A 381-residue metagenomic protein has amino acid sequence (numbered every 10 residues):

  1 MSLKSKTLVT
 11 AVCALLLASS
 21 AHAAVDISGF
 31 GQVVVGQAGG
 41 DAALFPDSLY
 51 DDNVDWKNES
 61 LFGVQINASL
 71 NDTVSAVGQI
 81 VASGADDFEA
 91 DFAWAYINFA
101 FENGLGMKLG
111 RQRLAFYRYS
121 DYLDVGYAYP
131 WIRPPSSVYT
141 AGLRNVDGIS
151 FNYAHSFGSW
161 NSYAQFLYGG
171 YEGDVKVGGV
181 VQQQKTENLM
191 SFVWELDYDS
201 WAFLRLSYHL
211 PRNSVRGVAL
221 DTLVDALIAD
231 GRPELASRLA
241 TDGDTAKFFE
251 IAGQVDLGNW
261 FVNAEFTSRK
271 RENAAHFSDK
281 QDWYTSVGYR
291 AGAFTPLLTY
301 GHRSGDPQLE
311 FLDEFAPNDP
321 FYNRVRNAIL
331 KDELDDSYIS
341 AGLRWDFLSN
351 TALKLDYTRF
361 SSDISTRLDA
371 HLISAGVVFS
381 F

Functional and structural regions predicted by a protein language model:
S2-H22: Gram-negative bacterial Sec-dependent N-terminal signal peptides
V25-V34, N53-D174, T186-N188, E195-A202 (+2 more regions): Outer membrane beta-barrel
G36-G40, V81-D87, F116, I132-P134 (+5 more regions): Sequence/structural signature of outer-membrane beta-barrel proteins
G36-S60, G178-V181: Surface-exposed strand-loop-strand hairpins of Gram-negative outer-membrane beta-barrel proteins
D41-A43, A90, Y119-L123, K176-G178 (+5 more regions): Outer-membrane beta-barrel and related beta-rich outer-membrane complex signature in Gram-negative bacteria
F45-L49, Q79, P130-P135, V175-G178 (+2 more regions): Extracytoplasmic loops and strand-loop junctions of Gram-negative outer membrane beta-barrel proteins
D55-E59, D87-F92, G142-R144, Q183-L189 (+5 more regions): Transmembrane beta-barrel outer-membrane domains
Y208-L210, L220-F381: Outer-membrane beta-barrel pore domains
